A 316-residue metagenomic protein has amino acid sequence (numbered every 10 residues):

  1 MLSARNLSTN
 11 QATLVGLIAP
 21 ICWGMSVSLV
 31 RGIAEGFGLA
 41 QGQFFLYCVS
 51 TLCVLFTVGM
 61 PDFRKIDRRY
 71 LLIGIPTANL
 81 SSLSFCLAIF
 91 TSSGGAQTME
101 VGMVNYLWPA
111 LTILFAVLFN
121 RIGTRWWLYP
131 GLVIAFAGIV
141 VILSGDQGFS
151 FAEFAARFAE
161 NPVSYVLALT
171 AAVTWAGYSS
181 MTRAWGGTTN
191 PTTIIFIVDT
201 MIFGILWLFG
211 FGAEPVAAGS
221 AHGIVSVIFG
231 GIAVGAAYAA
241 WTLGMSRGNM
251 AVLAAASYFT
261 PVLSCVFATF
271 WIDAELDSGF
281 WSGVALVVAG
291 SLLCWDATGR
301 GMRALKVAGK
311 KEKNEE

Functional and structural regions predicted by a protein language model:
M1-Q41, S84, A137, S150-A184 (+3 more regions): Glycine-/small-residue-enriched transmembrane alpha-helix faces in small-molecule transporters and effluxers
L2-R5, F45-Y47, I122, G223 (+1 more regions): C-terminal-most transmembrane helix of multi-pass membrane proteins
L2-S3, I21, M25-G32, G36 (+6 more regions): Membrane-interface helix-cap regions at the ends of transmembrane helices in multi-pass membrane proteins
Q11-V15, F37-F56, R68, L72 (+4 more regions): Hydrophobic alpha-helical transmembrane segments of multi-pass integral membrane proteins, especially transporters
C22-L29, P61-M99, V141, I232-G248: Specific transmembrane alpha-helical segments of multi-pass solute transporters/efflux pumps, especially DMT/EamA
I33, G42, A88, L118-G123 (+5 more regions): Hydrophobic/aromatic residues within transmembrane alpha-helices of multi-pass small-molecule transporters
Q41-T51, L87-R121, M250-T269: Specific alpha-helical transmembrane segments that line the substrate/conduction pathway and gating interfaces
D67-Y70, A96-N105, N120-V141, P162-S164 (+3 more regions): Loop-to-transmembrane alpha-helix entry segments
